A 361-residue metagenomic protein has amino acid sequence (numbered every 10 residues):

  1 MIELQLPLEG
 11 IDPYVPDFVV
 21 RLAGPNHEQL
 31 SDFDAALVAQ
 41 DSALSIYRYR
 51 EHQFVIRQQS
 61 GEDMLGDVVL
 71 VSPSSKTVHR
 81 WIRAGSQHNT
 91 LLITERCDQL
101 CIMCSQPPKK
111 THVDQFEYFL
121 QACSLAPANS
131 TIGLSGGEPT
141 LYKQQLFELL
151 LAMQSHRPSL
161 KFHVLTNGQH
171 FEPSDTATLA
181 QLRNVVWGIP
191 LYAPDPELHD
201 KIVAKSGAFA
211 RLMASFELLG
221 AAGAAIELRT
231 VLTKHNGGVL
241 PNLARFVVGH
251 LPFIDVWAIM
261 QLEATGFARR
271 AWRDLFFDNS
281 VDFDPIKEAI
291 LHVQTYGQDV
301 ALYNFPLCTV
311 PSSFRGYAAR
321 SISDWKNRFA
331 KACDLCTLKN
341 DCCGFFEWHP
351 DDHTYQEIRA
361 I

Functional and structural regions predicted by a protein language model:
M1-Q87, I286, H292-V300: Flexible, acidic/Gly-rich N-terminal and inter-domain linker regions that tether and position cofactor-handling modules
I2-P7, P311-I361: Flexible mid-to-C-terminal extensions adjoining Fe-S/redox cofactors in radical SAM and related proteins
W81-F116, F345-F346: Canonical Radical SAM [4Fe-4S] cluster-binding loop centered on the CxxxCxxC motif and its immediate flanking residues
R96, C104-F116, A128-Y142, Q154-E172 (+3 more regions): Core AdoMet radical
A122-P127, A177-N184, G220-A221, V247-P252: Acidic (Asp/Glu)-rich catalytic clusters
I132, A210-R273, V281-L307: Conserved C-terminal portion of the radical SAM core fold that forms the substrate/S-adenosylmethionine-binding
K143-L151, E172-A180, G238-F246: Distinct, well-ordered alpha-helical segments
L150-Q154, G237-I254, P311-N327: Short, electropositive alpha-helical surface patch
